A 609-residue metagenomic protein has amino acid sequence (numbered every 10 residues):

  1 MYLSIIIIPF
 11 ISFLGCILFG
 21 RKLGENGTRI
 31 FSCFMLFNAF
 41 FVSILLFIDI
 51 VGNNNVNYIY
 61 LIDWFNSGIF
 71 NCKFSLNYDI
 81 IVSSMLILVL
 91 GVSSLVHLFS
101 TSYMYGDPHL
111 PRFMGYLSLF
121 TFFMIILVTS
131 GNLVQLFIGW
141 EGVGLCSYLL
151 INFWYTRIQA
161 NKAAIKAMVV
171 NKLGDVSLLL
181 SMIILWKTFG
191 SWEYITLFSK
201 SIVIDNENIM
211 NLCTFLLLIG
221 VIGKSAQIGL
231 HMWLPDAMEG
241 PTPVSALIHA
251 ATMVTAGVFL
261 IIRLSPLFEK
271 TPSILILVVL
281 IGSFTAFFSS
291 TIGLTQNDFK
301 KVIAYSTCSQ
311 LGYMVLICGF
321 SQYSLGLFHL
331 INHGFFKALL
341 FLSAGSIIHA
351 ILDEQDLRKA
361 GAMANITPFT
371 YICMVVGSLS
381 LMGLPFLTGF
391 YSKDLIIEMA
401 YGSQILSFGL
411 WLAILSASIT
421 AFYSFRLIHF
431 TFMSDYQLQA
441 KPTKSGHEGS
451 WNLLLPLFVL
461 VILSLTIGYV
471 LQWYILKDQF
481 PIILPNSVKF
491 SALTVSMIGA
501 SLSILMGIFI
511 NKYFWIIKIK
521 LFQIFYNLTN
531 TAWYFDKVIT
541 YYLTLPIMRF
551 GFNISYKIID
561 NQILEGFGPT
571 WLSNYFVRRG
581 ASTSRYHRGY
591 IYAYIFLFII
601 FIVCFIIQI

Functional and structural regions predicted by a protein language model:
M1, F19-G115, W192-E207, R263-S265 (+3 more regions): Transmembrane helix-loop-helix hairpins at membrane boundaries of multipass inner-membrane proteins
M1-I7, L23-S32, F70-L88, I126-G139 (+9 more regions): Membrane-entry segments of alpha-helical transmembrane domains in multi-pass membrane proteins
I6-K22: N-terminal signal-anchor/start-transfer transmembrane helix
M35-V51, G174-I183, V375-M382, P456-V470 (+2 more regions): Hydrophobic alpha-helical membrane-insertion segments
D49-L61, S67-I80, K477-S487, Y513-I609: Aromatic-capped, Gly/Pro-kinked transmembrane alpha-helices
S94-L136, L145-S445, G449-N452, L463 (+1 more regions): Hydrophobic transmembrane alpha-helices and their helix-loop junctions in integral membrane proteins
T367-F369, H429-Y542, R585-F601: Cytoplasmic/organellar membrane-interface segments at the starts of transmembrane helices in multi-pass inner-membrane
F408-Y423, T494-I508, Y541, L545 (+2 more regions): Alpha-helical transmembrane segments of multi-pass integral membrane proteins
